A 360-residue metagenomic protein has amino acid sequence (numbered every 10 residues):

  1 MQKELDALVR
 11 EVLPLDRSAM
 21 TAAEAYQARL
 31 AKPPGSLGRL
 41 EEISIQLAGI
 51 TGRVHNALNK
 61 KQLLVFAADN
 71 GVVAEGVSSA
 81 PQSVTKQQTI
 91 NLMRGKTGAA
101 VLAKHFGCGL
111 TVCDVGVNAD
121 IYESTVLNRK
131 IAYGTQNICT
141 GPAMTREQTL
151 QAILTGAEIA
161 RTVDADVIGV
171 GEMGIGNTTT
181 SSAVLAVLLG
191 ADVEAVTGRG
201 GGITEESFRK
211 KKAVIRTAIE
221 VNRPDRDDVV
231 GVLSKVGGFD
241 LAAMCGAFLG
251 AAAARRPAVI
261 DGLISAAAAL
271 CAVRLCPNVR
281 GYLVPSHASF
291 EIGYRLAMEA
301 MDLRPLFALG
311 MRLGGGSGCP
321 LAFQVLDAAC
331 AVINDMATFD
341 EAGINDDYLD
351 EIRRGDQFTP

Functional and structural regions predicted by a protein language model:
M1-P360: N-terminal loops that bind phosphate or other acidic moieties and the adjacent beta-alpha structural core
